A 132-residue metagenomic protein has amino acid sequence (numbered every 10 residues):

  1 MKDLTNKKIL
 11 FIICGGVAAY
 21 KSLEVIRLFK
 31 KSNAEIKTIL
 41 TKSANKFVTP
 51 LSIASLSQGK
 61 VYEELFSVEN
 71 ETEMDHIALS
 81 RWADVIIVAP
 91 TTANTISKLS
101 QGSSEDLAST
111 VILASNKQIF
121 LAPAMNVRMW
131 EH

Functional and structural regions predicted by a protein language model:
M1-H132: A cross-family phosphate/adenosyl-ligand binding-site feature
